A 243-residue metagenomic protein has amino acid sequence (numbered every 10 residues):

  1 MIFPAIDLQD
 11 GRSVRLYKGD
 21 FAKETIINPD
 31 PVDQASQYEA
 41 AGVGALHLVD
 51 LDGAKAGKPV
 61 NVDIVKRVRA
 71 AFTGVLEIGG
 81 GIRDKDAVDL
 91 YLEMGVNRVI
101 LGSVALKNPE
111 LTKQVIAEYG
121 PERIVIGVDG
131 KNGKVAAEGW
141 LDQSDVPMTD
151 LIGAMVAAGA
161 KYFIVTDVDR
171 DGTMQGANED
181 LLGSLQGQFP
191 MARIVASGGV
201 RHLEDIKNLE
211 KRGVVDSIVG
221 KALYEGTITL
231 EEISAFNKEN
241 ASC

Functional and structural regions predicted by a protein language model:
D7, Y38, L46, Y91 (+4 more regions): Conserved, mostly hydrophobic/aromatic
G11-V14, K18-A22, L92, V96-D171: Conserved anion-binding
I27-E39, R83-D89, S144-A154, I206: Short, acidic/polar
A45-N61, N108, V165-Q175: Glycine-rich, proline-tolerant flexible connector loops at the mouths of alpha/beta enzymes
D52, V60-Y119: Glycine/small-residue-rich loop that forms an oxyanion/phosphate-binding "nest" at active or ligand-binding sites
P59-K66, L141-D150, Q175-S184: Charged helix-capping and loop-helix junction motifs
F72, L76-R98, D180-D216: Catalytic cores of alpha/beta
L90-L111, D169, G198-H202, R212-E232: Glycine-rich phosphate-binding active-site loops on the catalytic face of alpha/beta enzymes
